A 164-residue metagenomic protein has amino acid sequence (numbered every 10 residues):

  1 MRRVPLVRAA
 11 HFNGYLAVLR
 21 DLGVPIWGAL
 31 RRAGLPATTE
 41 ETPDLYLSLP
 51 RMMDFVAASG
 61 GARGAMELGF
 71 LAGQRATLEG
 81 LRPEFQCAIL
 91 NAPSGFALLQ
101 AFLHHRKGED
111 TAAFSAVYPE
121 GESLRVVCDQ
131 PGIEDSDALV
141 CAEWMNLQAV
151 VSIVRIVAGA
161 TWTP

Functional and structural regions predicted by a protein language model:
M1-D129: N-terminal low-complexity or simple alpha-helical regulatory segments that function as activation/interaction modules
F114-P164: DNA-contacting interfaces and partner/effector-binding or oligomerization modules in DNA-centric proteins
